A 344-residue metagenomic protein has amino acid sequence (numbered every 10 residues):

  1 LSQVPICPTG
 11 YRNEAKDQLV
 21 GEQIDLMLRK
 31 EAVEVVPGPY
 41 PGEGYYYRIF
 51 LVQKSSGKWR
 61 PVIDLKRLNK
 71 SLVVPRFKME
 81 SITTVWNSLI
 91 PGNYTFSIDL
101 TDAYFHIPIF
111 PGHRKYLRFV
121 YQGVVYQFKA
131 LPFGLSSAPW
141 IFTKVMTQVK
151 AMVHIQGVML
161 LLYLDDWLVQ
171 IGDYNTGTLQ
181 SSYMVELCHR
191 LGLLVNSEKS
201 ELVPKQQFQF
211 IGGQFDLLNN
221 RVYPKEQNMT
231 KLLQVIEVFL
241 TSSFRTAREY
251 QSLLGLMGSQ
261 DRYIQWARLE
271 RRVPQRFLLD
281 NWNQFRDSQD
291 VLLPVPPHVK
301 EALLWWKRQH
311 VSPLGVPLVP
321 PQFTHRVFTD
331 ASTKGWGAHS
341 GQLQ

Functional and structural regions predicted by a protein language model:
L1-F77, V124, L161-D166, I264-K300: Reverse-transcribing Pol proteins
L1-V4, V52-R60, T101-Y126, F142-A151 (+4 more regions): Reverse-transcriptase-like RNA-dependent polymerase core
M27, K58, N93, Y104 (+2 more regions): Conserved pre-motif C helix in the palm subdomain of viral-like polymerases
P37, P139-C188: Active-site palm subdomain of RNA-directed nucleic acid polymerases
S56-N69, V85-I109, E249-S252, V327-T329: Conserved catalytic palm subdomain of right-hand nucleotidyl-transferase polymerases, strongest for RNA-directed enzymes
D64, D99-T101, G134, I155-Y174 (+4 more regions): Catalytic palm active-site di-aspartate
V73, Q127, L202-L318: C-terminal reverse transcriptase regions that engage the nucleic-acid substrate
V316-Q344: RNase H-like nuclease fold core
